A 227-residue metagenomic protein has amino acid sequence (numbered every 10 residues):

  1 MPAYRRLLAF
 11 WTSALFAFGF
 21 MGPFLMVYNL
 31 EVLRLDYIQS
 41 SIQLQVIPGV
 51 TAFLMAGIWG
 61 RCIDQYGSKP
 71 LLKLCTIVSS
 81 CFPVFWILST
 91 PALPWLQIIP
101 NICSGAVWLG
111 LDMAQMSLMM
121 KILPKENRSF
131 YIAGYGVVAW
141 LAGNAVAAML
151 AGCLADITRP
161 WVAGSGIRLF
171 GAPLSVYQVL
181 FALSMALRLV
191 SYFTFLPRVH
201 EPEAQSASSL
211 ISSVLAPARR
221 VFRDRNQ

Functional and structural regions predicted by a protein language model:
M1-L25, I102, R223-Q227: Pair of pore-lining "gating" transmembrane helices in MFS-fold secondary transporters
P23-S41: Short amphipathic helix-loop junctions that connect adjacent transmembrane helices in Major Facilitator Superfamily/SLC
Y37-Q39, L123-V138: Loop-to-transmembrane helix entry/capping segments in MFS-fold secondary transporters and related SLC/MFSD carriers
L54-S68, A155: Helix-to-loop junctions at the C-terminal end of transmembrane segments in multipass secondary transporters
I77-A92: C-terminal ends and interior cores of transmembrane alpha-helices in multi-pass membrane transporters/permeases
P94-L111: Hydrophobic core of transmembrane alpha-helices in multi-pass small-molecule transporters, especially MFS/SLC-type
G110-P124: Intracellular juxtamembrane helix-capping segments at the cytosolic ends of symmetry-related transmembrane helices
A155-A186: A membrane-interface helix-boundary motif in multi-pass transporters
